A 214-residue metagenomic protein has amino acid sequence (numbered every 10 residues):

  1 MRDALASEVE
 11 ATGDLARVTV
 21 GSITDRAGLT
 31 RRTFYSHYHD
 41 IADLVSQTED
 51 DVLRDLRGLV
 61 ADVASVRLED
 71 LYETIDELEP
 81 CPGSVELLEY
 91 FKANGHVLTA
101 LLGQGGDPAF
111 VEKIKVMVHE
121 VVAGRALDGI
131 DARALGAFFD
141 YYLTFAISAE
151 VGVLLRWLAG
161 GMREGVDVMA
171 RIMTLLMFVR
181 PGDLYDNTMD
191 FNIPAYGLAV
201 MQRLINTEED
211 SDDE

Functional and structural regions predicted by a protein language model:
D3-A6, E10, T24, H37 (+5 more regions): Localized chelating/binding microdomains that coordinate divalent metal ions or stabilize phosphate-bearing
D3-S7, R26, D43-V66, P82 (+2 more regions): Alpha-helical structural segments
E8, D55-L59, V63, N94 (+3 more regions): A short secondary-structure junction motif
A11-D43: Helix-turn-helix
R17-V18, T99-L101, V166: Short, hydrophobic secondary-structure boundary micro-motifs
V60-H96: Hydrophobic alpha-helical connector segments
G105-D131, A137-G152, G182: Amphipathic alpha-helical packing segments from all-alpha helical-bundle domains
A123, L127, D140, S148 (+1 more regions): C-terminal peripheral helix-coil segments that are non-catalytic and often amphipathic
